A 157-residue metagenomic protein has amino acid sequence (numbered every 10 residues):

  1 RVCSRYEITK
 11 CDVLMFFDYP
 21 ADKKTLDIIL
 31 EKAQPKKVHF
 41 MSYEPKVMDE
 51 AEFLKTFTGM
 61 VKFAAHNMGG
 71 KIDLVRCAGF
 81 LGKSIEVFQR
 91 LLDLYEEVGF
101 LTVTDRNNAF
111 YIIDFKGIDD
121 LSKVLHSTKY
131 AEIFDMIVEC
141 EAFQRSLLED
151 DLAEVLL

Functional and structural regions predicted by a protein language model:
R1-K10: A short, well-structured beta->alpha microelement
K10-F16: A short beta-strand element within the Helicase C-terminal
L30-A51: Conserved segment of the helicase C-terminal RecA-like domain
E52-I72, R76-G79: Short amphipathic alpha-helical interface segments
A78-F80, V87, T104: C-terminal accessory/interaction regions of large nucleic acid-associated machines
G82-E97: Short amphipathic alpha-helical interaction segments
E96-A109: A short, conserved structural fragment
K116-L156: Short, amphipathic alpha-helical interaction segments positioned at domain boundaries
